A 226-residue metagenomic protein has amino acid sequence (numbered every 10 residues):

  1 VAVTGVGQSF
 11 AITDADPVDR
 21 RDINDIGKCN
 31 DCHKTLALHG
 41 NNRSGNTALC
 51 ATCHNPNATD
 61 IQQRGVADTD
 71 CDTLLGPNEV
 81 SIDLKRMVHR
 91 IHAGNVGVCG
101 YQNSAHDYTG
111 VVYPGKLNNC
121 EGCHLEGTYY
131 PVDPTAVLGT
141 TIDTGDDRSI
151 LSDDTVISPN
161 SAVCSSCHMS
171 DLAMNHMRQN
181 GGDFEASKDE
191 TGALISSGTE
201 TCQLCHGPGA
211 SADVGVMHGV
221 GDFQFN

Functional and structural regions predicted by a protein language model:
V1-I23, K28-P114, E121-N226: Flexible linker/context regions in extracytoplasmic redox proteins
